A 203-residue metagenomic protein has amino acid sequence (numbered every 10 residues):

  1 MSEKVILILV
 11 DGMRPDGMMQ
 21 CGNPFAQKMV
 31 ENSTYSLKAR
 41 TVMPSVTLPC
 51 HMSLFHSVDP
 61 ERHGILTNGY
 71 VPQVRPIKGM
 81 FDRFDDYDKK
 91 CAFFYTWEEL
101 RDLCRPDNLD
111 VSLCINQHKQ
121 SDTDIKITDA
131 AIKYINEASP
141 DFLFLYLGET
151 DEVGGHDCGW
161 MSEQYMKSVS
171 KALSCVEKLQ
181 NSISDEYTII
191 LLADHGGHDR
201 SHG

Functional and structural regions predicted by a protein language model:
M1-G203: Feature captures the catalytic ectodomains and active-site-proximal regions of enzymes that hydrolyze or transfer
